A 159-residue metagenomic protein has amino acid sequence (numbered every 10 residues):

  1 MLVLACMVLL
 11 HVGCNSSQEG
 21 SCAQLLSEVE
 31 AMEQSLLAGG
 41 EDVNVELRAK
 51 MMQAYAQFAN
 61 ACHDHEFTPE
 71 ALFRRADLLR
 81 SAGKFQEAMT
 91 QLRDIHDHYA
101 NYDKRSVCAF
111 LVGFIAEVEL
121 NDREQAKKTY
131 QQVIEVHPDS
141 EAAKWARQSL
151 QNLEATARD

Functional and structural regions predicted by a protein language model:
M1-N15: Sec-dependent bacterial lipoprotein signal peptides
G13-D159: Acidic, polar-rich low-complexity tracts and alpha-helical solenoid repeat scaffolds
